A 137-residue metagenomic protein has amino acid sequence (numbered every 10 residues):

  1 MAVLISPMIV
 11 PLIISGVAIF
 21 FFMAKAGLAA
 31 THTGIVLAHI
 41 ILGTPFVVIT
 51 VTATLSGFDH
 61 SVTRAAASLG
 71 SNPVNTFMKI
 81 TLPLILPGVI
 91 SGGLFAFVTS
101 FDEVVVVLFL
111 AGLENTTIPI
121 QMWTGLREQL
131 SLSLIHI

Functional and structural regions predicted by a protein language model:
M1-L4, V17, F21-K25, H60-T63 (+1 more regions): Transmembrane-helix boundary motif in ABC transporter permease subunits
A2, H32-V36, F77, V89: The feature captures the transmembrane alpha-helix scaffold of multi-pass secondary transporters
A2, S15-I19, V47, G93-L94 (+3 more regions): Hydrophobic/aromatic residues in alpha-helical transmembrane segments
S6, S61-L69, M122, L134: Short hydrophobic faces within alpha-helices
I9-L42, V74, L110-E114: Membrane-interfacial helix termini and adjacent extracytoplasmic/periplasmic loops of multi-pass transporters
S15-A26, T50, L94-S100, A111 (+1 more regions): A structural signal for multi-pass alpha-helical bundles of membrane permease subunits that mediate small-molecule
I40-I41, V47-H60, N72-D102: Transmembrane alpha-helices
F101-H136: Interhelical loop and adjacent transmembrane-helix boundary motif in polytopic membrane transport permeases
